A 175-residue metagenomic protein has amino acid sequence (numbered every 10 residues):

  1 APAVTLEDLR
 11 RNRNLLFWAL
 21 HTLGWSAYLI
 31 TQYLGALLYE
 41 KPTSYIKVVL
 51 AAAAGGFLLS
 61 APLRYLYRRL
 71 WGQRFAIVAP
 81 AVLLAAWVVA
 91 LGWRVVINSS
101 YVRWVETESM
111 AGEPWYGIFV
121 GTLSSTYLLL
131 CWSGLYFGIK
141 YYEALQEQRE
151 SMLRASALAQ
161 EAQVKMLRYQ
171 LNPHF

Functional and structural regions predicted by a protein language model:
A1-N14: Short, Lys/Arg-rich, polar N-terminal cytosolic tail immediately upstream of the first transmembrane signal-anchor
N14-I30: Alpha-helical transmembrane segments
I30-K41, Y67-L70, V95-S109: Juxtamembrane "helix-exit" motif on the non-cytosolic side of transmembrane helices
K41-G56, F75-A81: Loop-to-helix transition at the N-terminal end of transmembrane alpha-helices
F57-L70: Canonical alpha-helical transmembrane segments
A86-L153, A159: Cytosolic coiled-coil signaling helices that couple upstream sensory modules
S156-F175: Histidine-centered phosphotransfer motif of kinases
